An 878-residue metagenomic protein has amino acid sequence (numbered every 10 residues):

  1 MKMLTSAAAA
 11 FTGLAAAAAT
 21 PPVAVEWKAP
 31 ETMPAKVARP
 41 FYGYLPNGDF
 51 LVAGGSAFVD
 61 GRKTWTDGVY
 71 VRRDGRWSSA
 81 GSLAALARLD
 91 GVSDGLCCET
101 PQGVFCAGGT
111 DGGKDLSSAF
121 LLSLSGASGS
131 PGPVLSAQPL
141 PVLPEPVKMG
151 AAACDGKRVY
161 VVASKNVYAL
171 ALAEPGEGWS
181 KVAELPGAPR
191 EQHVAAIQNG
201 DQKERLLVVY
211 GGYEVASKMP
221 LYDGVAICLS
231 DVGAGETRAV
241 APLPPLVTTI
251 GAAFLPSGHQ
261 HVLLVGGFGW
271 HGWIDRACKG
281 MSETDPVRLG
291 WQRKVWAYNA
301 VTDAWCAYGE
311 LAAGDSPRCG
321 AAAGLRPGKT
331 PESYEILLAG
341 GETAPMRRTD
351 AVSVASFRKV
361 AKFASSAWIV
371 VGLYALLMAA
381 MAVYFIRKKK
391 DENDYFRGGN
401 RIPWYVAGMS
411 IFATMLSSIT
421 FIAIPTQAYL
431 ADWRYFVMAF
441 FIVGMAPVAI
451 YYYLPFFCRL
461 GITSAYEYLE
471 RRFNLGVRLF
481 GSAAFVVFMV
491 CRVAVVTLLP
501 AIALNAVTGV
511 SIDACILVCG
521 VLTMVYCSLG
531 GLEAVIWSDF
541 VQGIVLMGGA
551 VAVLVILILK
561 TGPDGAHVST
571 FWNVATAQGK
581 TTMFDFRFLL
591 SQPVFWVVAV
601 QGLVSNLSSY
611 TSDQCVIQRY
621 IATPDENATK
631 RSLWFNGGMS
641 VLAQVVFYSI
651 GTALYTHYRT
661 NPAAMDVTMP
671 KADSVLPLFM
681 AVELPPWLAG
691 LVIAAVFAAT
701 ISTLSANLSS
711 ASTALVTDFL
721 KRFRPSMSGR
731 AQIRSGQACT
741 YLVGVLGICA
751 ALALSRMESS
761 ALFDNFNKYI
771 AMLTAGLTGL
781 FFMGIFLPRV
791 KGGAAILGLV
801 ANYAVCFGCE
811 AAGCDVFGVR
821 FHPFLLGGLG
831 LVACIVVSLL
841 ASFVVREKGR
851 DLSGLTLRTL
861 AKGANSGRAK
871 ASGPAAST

Functional and structural regions predicted by a protein language model:
M1-A10: Sec-dependent signal peptide recognition, specifically the positively charged N-region followed immediately by
T5, Y42, G75, H193 (+7 more regions): Sequence-pattern detector for short linear motifs and compositional/periodic biases rather than a specific fold
A9-A19: Hydrophobic h-region of N-terminal signal peptides that target proteins for export in Gram-negative bacteria
A19-F363: Kelch-like beta-propeller repeat domains
F357-T878: Membrane-embedded helix-loop-helix hairpins and adjacent transmembrane boundary segments in multi-pass transporters
